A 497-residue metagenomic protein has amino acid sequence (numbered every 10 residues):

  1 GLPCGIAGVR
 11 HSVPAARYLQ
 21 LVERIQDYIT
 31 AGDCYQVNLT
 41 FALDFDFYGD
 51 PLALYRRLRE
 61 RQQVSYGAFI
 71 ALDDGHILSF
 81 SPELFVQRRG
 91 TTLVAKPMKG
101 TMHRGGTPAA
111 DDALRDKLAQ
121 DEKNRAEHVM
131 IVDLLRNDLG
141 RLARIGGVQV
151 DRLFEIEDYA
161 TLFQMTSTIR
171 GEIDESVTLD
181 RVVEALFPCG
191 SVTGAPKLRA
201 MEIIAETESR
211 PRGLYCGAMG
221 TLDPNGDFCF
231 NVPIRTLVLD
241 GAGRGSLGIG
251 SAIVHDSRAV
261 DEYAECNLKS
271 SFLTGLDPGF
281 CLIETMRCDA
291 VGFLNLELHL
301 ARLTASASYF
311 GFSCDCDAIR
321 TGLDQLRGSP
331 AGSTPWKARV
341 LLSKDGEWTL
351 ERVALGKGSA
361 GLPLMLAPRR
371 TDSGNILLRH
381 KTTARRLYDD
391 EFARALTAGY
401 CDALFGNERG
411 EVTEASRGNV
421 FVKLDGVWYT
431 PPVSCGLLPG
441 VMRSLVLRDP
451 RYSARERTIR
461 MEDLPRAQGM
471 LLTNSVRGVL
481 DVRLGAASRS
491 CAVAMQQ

Functional and structural regions predicted by a protein language model:
G1-L282, N407: Extended alpha-helical targeting/anchoring segments, especially N-terminal organellar/secretory targeting helices
H128, M165, V232, I249 (+1 more regions): Helix-start/capping segments and mature chain N-termini
